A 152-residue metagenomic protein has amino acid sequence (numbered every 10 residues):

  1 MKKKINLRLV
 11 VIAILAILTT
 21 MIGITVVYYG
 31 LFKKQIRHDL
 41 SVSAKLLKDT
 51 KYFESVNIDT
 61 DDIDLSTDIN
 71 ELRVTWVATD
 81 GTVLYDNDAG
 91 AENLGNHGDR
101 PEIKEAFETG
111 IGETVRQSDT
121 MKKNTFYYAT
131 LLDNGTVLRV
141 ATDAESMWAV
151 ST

Functional and structural regions predicted by a protein language model:
M1-V83, D88-L94, E108: Juxtamembrane segments flanking the first transmembrane helix of membrane-anchored signal-transduction proteins
K4, Y29, R100, A144 (+1 more regions): Juxtamembrane/transmembrane-helix boundary motifs in multi-pass membrane proteins
F32, G95-G98, R139, S151: Pocket-edge positions in alpha/beta enzyme catalytic cores
S41, T60, R100-I103, W148: Extracytoplasmic/secreted envelope proteins and their assembly/folding machinery, especially bacterial periplasmic
D49-Y52, D133-G135, V140-T152: Helix-start (N-cap) segments at beta->loop->alpha junctions that couple sensory/regulatory domains to adjoining helices
T75-V77, Y128, R139: Soluble periplasmic/extracytoplasmic beta-strand elements of cell-envelope proteins
E92-N134: Membrane-proximal, non-catalytic sensory/regulatory domains of signal-transducing membrane proteins
